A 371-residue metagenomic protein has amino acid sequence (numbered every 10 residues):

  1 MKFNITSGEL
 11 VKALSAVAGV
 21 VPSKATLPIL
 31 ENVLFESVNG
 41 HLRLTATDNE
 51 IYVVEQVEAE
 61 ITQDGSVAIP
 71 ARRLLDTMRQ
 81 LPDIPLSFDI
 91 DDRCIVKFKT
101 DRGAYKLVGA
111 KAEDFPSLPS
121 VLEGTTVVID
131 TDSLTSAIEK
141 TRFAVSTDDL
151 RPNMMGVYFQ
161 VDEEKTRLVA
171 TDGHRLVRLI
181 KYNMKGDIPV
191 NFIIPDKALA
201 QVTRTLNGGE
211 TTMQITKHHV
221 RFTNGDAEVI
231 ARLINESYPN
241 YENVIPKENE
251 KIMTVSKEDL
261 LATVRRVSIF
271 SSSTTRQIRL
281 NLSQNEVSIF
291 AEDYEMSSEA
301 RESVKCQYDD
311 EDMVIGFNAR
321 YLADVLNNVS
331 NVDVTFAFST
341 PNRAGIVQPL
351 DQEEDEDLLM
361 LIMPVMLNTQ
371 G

Functional and structural regions predicted by a protein language model:
M1-G371: Structural preference for solvent-exposed beta-strand-turn elements and adjacent flexible terminal/loop segments within
